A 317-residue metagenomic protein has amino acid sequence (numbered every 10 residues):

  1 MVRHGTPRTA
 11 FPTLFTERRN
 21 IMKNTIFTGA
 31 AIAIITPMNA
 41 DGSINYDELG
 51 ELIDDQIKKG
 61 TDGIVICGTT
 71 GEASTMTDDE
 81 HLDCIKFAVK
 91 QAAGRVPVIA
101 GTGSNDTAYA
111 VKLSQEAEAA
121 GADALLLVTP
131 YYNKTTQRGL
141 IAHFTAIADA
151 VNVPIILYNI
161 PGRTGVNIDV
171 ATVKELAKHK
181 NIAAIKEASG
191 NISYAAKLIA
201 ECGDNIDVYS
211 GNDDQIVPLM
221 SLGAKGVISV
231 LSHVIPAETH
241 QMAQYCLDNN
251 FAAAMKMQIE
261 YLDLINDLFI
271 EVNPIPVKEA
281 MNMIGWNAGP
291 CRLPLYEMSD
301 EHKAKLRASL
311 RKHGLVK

Functional and structural regions predicted by a protein language model:
R3-I21: Short, Lys/Arg-enriched N-terminal segments with co-localized hydrophobic residues within the first ~10-30 amino acids
N24-I32, T36-G165: Active-site beta->alpha loop and helix N-cap motifs at the rims of alpha/beta catalytic domains
L49, H81, I85, A110 (+7 more regions): A general structural signal for well-ordered alpha-helical segments in protein cores
G68, T129-P130, A188-S189, N212-D213 (+2 more regions): Short secondary-structure boundary segments
K86-A93, Q115-E118, A148-D149, A177 (+4 more regions): Surface-exposed amphipathic alpha-helices with a cationic face
T102-N105, S189-S193, G211-D214, V234 (+1 more regions): Short beta->alpha linker loops
A122-A124, Y131-T136, L140-K225: Ligand/cofactor pocket segment of small-molecule handling proteins
D214-K317: Structured C-terminal cap/extension of enzyme domains
